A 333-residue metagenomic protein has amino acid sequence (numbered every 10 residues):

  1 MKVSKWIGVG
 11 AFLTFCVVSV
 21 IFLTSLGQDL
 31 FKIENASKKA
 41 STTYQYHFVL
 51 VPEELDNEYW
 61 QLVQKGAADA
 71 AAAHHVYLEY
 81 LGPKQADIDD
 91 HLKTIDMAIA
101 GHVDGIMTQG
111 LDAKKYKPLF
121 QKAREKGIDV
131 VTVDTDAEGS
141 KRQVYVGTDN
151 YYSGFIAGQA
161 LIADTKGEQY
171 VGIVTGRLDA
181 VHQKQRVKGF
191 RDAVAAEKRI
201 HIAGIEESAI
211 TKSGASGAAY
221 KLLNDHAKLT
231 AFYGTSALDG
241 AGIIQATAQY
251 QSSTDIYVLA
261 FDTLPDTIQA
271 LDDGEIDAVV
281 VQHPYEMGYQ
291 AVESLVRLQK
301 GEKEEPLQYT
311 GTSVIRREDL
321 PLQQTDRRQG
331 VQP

Functional and structural regions predicted by a protein language model:
G10, L23-L30, E34, E286 (+1 more regions): Hinge/cleft segment of the Venus flytrap/periplasmic-binding protein
Y46-K65, A70, H74, E79-K93 (+5 more regions): Extracytoplasmic "Venus flytrap"
F48, A157-E197, G204-I205, L295 (+1 more regions): An alpha-beta-alpha
Y59-H74, S153-A157, V181-I200, G214 (+3 more regions): Short, solvent-exposed amphipathic alpha-helices that sit in or adjacent to ligand/effector-binding or catalytic
A71-Q85, Y170-T175, V194-S213: Short beta-strand elements in bilobed, periplasmic/extracellular small-molecule ligand-binding domains
T108-R124, F190, S208-I268: Hydrophobic alpha-helical
K115-Y152, L264-A270: Flexible loop/hinge segments that line or gate small-molecule binding clefts
V146-Y170, G214-S216, T267, H283-K300: Hydrophobic alpha-helical segments within soluble ligand-binding/sensing domains
